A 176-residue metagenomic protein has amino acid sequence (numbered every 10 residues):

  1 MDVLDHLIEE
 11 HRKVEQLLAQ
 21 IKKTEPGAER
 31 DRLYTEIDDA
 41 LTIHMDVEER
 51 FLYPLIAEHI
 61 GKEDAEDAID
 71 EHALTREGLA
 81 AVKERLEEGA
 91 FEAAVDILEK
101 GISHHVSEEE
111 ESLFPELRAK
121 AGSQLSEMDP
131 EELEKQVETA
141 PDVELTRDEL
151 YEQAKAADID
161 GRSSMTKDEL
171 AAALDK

Functional and structural regions predicted by a protein language model:
M1-K176: Small-residue-biased structural context
